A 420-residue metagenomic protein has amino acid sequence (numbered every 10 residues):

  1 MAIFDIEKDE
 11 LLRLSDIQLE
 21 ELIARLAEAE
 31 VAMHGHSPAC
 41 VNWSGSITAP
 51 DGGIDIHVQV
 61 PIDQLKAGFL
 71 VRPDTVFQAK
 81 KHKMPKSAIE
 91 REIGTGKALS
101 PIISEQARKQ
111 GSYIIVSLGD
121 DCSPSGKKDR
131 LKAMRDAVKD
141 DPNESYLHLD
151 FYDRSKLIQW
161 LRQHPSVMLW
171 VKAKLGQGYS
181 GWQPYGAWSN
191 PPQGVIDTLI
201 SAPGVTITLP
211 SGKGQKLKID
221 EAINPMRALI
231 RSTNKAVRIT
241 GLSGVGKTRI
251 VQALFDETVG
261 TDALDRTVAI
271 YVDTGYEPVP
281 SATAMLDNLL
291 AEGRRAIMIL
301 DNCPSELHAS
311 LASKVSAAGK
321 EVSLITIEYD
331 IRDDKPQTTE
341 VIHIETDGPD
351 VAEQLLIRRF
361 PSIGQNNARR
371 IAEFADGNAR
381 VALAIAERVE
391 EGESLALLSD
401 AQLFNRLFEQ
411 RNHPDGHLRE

Functional and structural regions predicted by a protein language model:
Q18-S112, D120-K127, L161-Q163: Catalytic centers of nucleases
S46, A79-K80, T240-S243, V268-P278 (+1 more regions): A short hydrophobic beta-strand->loop->alpha-helix junction that borders the nucleotide-binding pocket of P-loop NTPases
V58-L65, D74-V76, E90-P101, T240-V268 (+5 more regions): P-loop NTPase Walker A phosphate-binding motif
S87-Q106, D120, V167-N224, R231-N234 (+2 more regions): Winged-helix-like regulatory helical subdomains adjacent to P-loop NTPase cores
D121-P124, P304-L311, V315-H343: Sensor-1/coupling segment of RecA-like P-loop NTPase cores
L131-G186: Charged, structured surface patches that assemble and position nucleic-acid processing machinery
G244, I250-V251, R332, Q337-E340 (+1 more regions): Amphipathic alpha-helical "lid/sensor" segments that cap RecA-like P-loop NTPase cores
E340-L355: Conserved AAA+ ATPase "SRH/arginine-finger" region at the nucleotide-binding site
